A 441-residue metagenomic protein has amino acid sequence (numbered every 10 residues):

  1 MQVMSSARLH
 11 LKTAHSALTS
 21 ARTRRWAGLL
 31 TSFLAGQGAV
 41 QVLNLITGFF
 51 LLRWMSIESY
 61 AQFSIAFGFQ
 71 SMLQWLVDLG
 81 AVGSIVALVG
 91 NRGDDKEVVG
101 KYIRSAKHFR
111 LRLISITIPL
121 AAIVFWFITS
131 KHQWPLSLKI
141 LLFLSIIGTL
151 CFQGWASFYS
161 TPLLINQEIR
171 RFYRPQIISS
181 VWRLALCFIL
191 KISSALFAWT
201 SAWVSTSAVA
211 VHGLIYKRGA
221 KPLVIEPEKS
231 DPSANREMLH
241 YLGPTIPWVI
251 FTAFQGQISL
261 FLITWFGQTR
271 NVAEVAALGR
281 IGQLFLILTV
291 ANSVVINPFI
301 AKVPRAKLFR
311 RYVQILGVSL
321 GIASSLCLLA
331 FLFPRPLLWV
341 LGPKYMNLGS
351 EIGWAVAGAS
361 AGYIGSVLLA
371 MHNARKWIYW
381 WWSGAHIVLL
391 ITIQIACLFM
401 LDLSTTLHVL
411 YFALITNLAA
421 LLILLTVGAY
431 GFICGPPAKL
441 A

Functional and structural regions predicted by a protein language model:
M1-L43, E97-G100, R104, S230-T245 (+1 more regions): N-terminal membrane topogenesis motif
S6, R24-V86, T149, G243-R270 (+1 more regions): Signature of the first transmembrane helix
T23-I46, K107-R112, F143-I147, R170-I177 (+8 more regions): Hydrophobic faces of transmembrane alpha-helices in multi-pass small-molecule transporters and flippases across diverse
R24-V40, A66, W75-I128, R305-C327: Membrane-water interface segments that mark the loop-to-transmembrane alpha-helix transition
D78-D94, L164-I165, G282-A306, N373-A374: Helix-loop junctions and terminal segments of transmembrane helices in multi-pass membrane transport/translocation
F127-S145, T269, L332-S360: Interfacial segments at transmembrane-helix termini and the short loops linking adjacent helices
I140-L144, Y173-P222, A385-I393, S404-G431: Hydrophobic alpha-helical transmembrane segments
L150-R174, A301-R305, A357-G384: Membrane-interface junctions at transmembrane-helix termini in multi-pass inner-membrane proteins
